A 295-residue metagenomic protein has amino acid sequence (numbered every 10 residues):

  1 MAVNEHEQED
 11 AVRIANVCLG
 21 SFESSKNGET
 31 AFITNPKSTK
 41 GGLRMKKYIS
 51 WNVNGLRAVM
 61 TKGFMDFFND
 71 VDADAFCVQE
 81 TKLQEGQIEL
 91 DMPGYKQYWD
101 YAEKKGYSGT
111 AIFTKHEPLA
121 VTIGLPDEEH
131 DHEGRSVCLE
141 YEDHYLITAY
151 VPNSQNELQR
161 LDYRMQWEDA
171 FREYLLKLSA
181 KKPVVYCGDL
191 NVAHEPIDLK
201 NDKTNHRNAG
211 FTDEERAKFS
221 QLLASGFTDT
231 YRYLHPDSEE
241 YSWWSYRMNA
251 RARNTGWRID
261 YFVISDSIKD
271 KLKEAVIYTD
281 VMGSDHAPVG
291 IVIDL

Functional and structural regions predicted by a protein language model:
S25, E29, N35-M92, A102 (+3 more regions): N-terminal, active-site-proximal structural segment of metallo-dependent hydrolase catalytic domains
K46-N54, D143-Q155, C187: Active-site-proximal beta-strand elements of phosphoester/diester hydrolases
N52, F68-G86, L146, L175-P196 (+4 more regions): Active-site beta-strand/loop signature of hydrolases that rely on acidic residues for catalysis
K82, Q87-S154: Structured beta-strand-rich core segments of catalytic domains in phosphoester-bond hydrolases
K96, D169-T255, I259: Metal-dependent phosphoesterases centered on the DNase I-like endonuclease/exonuclease/phosphatase
K105-A120, A250-D270: Conserved beta strand-loop-helix elements of the APE1-like EEP
P126-D127, P152-E168, K203-N208: Surface-exposed cleft-lining segments at the edges of enzyme active sites
